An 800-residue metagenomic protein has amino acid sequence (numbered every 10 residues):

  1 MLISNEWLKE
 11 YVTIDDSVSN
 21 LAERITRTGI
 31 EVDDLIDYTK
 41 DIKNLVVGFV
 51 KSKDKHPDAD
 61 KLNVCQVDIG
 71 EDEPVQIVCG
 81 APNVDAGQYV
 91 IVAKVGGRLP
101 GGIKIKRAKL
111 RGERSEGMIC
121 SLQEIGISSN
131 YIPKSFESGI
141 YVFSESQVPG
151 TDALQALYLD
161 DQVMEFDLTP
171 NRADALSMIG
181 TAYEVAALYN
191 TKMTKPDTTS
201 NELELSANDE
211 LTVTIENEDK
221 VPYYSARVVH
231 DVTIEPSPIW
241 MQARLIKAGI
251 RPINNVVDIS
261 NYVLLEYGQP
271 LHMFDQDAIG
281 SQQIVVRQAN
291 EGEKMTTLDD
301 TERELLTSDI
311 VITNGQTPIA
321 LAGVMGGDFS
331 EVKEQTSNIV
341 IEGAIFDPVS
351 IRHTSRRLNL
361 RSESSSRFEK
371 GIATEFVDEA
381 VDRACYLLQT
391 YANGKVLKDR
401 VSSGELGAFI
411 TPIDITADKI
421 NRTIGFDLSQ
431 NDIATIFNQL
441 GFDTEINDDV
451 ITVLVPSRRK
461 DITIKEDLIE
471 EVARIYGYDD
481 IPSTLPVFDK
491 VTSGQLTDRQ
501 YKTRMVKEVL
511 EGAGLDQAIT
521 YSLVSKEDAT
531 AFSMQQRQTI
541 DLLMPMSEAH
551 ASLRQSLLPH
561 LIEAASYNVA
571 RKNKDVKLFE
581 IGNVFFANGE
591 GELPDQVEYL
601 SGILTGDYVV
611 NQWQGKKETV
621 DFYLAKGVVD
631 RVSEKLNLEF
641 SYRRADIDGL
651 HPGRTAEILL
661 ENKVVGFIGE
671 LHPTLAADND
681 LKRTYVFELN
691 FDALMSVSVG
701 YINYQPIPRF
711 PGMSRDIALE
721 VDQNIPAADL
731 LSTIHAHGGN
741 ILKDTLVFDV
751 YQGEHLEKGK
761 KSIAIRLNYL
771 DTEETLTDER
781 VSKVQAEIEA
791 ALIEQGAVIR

Functional and structural regions predicted by a protein language model:
M1-T199, V340, E363, A373-T374 (+2 more regions): Phosphate-backbone binding interfaces of nucleic-acid-interacting proteins
S4-N5, N63, T194-K294, Y608: Glycine/proline-enriched, intrinsically flexible loops and inter-domain linkers
T39-K43, E202-L203, K490-V491, Q495 (+3 more regions): Beta-rich nucleic-acid/ligand-interaction surfaces
V47-V78, N254, S260-V332: Conserved mixed alpha/beta core segments that line enzyme active sites in large multi-domain catalysts
R114-G126, S135, I140, I312-A408 (+1 more regions): Mobile "lid/hinge" segments at catalytic clefts and subdomain interfaces of large enzymes
Y189-T214, G394-I420, D427: Terminal amphipathic helices with adjacent charged low-complexity linkers/tails
I413-A417, N421-V576, R715-A718, N768-L770 (+1 more regions): Extended, well-folded interaction surfaces typified by the phenylalanyl-tRNA synthetase beta subunit core
Q439-F442, D595, V609-R800: A carboxyl-terminal module marker
